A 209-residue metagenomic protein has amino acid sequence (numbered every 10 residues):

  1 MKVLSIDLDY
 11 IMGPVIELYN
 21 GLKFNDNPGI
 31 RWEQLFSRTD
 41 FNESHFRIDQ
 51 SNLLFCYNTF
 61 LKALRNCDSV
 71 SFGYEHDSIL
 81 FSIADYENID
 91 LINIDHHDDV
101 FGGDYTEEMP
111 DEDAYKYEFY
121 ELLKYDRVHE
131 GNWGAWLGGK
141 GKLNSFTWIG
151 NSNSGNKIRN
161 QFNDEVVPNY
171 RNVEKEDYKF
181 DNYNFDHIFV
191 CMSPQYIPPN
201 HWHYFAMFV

Functional and structural regions predicted by a protein language model:
K2-V209: Conserved alpha-helical scaffold segments that buttress catalytic/binding sites
